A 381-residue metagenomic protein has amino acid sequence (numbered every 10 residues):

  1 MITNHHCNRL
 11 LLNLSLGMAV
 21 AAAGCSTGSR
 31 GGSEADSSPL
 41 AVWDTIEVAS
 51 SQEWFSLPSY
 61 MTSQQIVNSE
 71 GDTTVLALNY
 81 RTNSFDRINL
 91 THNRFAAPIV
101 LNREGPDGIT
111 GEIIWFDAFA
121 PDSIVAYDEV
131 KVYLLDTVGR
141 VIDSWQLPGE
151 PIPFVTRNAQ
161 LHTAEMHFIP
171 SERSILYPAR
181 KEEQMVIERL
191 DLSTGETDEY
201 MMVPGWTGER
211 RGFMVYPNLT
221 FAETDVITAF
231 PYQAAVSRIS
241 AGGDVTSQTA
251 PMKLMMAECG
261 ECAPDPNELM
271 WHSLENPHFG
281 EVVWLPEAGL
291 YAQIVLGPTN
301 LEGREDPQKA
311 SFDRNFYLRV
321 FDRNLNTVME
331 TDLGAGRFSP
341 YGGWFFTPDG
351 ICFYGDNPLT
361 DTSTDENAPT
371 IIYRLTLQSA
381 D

Functional and structural regions predicted by a protein language model:
A22-G24: C-terminal motif of bacterial Sec signal peptides marking the signal peptidase cleavage site
S33-M61: A short helix->beta-strand "capping" segment at the edge of beta-propeller domains
Q52-F85, G289-L296, L301: Beta-strand-rich domains and repeat architectures in extracellular enzymes and scaffolds, especially beta-propellers
T62-E70, I114-F119, Q160-S171, V215-A222 (+2 more regions): Structural signature of eukaryotic scaffold interfaces centered on beta-propeller domains
R94-S123, E129, G149-V155, L333-P340: Blade-loop segments of beta-propeller domains
Q184-S193, Q308-N326, N367-A380: Beta-propeller blade signature
M252-D265, N326-T347: Conserved blade-ending motifs and adjacent loop-strand segments that build the rim/top face of beta-propeller domains
L274-F321: Loop/turn-rich, solvent-exposed surfaces of beta-rich toroidal or solenoidal domains
